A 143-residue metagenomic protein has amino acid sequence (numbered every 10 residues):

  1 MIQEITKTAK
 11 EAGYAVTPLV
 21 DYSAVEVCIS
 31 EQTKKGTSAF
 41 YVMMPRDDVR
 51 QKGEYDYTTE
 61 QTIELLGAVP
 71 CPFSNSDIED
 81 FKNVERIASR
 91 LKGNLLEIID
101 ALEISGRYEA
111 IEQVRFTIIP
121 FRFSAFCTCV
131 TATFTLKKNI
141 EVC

Functional and structural regions predicted by a protein language model:
M1-S23, P45-C143: Charged, amphipathic alpha-helical segments and their flanking helix caps
E26: Short, conserved "active-site rim" segments that organize catalytic pockets and cofactor/ligand binding
K35-R46: A short, hydrophobic beta-strand-centered structural micro-motif
